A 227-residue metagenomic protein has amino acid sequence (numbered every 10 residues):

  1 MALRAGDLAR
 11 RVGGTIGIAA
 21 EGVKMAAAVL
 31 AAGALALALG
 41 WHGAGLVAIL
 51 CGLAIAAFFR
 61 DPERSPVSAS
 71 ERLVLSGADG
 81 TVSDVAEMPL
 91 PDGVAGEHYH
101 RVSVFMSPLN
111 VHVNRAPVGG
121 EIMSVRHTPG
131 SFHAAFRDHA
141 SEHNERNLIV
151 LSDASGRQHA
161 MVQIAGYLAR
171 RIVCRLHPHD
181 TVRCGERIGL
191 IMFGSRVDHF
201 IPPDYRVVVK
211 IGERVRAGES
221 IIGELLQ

Functional and structural regions predicted by a protein language model:
M1-Q227: Contiguous, well-folded functional domains in the mature portion of proteins
